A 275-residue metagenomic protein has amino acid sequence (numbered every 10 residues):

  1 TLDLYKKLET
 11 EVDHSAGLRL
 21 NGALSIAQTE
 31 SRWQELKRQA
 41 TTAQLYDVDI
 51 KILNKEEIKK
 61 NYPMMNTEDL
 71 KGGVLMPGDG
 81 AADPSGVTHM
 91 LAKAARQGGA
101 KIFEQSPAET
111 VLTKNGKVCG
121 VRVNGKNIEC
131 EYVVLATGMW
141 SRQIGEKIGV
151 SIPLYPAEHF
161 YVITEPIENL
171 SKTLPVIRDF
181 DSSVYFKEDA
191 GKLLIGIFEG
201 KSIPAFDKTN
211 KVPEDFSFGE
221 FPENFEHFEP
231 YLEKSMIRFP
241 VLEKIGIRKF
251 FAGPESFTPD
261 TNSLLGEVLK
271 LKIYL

Functional and structural regions predicted by a protein language model:
T1-N61, S183-F186, A190-L194, G219: Dinucleotide-binding Rossmann-like beta1-alpha1 core, especially the glycine-rich loop that anchors the ADP
K7-G17, T42, Y46-D49, G99-K101 (+3 more regions): Surface-exposed helix-capping loop/turn segments at secondary-structure junctions
R19-A23, A157-E158, F250: Short Gly/Ser/Thr- and Asp/Glu-enriched loop/turn motifs at secondary-structure junctions
L20, N54, E104-S106, K249: Short loop/edge segments at beta-strand edges and connector loops that shape dinucleotide/nucleotide cofactor-binding
S31-Q34, Y62-L70, L112-C119, F257-T261 (+1 more regions): A short, glycine/Asx- and small/polar-enriched loop/turn that sits immediately N-terminal to a beta-strand
D69, V74-Y132, A136, W140: Helical element adjacent to the flavin cofactor pocket in flavoenzyme catalytic cores
T110-N224, P230-E243: Flavin-dependent oxidoreductases
D181, P222-L275: C-terminal catalytic lobe of FAD-dependent flavoproteins
